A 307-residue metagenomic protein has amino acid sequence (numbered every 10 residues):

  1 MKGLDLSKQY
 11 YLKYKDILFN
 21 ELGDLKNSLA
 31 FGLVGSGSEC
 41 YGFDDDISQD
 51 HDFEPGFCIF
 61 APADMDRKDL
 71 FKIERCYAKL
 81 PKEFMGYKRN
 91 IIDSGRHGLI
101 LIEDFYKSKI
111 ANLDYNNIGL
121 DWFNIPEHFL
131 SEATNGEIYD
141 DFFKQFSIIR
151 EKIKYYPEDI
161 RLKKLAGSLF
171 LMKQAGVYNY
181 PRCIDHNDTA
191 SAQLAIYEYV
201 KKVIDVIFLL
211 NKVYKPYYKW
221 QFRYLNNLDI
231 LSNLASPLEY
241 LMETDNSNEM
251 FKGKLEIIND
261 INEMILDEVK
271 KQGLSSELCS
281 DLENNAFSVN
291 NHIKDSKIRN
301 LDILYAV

Functional and structural regions predicted by a protein language model:
M1, M65-K68, I258: Basic, alpha-helical terminal appendages of large translation-related enzymes
M1-Y14: N-terminal regions immediately upstream of nucleotidyltransferase
L12-N27, F146-I160: Membrane-interacting alpha-helical segments
L18, L22, Y77-F84, I207: A generic secondary-structure signal for well-formed alpha-helical elements
F19-D64: Active-site nucleotide-donor binding segment shared across nucleotidyl transfer reactions
L33, Y41-I47, G56, C76 (+5 more regions): Ligand-binding pocket scaffold of soluble enzyme catalytic domains
R67-D185: Conserved NTP/Mg2+-binding pocket subregion across the NTase superfamily
L130-R299, A306: Conserved nucleotidyltransferase catalytic core and NTase-mimicking acidic/glycine-rich helix/loop elements in nucleic
